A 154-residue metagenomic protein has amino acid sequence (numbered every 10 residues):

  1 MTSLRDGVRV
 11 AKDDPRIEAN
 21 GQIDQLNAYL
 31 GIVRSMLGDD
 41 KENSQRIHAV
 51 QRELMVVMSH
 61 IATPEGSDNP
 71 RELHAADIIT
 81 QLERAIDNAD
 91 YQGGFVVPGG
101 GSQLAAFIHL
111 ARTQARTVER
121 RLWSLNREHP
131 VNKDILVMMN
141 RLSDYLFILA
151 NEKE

Functional and structural regions predicted by a protein language model:
M1-E154: Phosphate/pyrophosphate-binding loop motifs in nucleotide- or prenyl diphosphate-using proteins
